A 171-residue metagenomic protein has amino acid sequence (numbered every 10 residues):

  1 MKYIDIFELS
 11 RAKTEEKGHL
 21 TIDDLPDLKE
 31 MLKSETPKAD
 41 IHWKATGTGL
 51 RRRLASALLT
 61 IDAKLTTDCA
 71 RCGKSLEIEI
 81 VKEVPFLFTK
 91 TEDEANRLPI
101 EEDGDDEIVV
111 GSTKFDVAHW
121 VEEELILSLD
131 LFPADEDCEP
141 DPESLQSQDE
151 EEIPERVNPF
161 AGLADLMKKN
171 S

Functional and structural regions predicted by a protein language model:
M1-K13, L87-S171: Charge-rich, low-complexity linker and terminal segments
M1-T66: A positional/architectural concept
G18, G47-G49, G73, G104 (+2 more regions): Residue-identity detector for glycine
D68-R71: The −1 position to Zn-ligating cysteines in a subset of zinc-ribbon hairpins
L76: Cys/His-rich microdomains that often coordinate metals
E79-K82: Short Cys/His-rich "knuckle" micro-motifs
